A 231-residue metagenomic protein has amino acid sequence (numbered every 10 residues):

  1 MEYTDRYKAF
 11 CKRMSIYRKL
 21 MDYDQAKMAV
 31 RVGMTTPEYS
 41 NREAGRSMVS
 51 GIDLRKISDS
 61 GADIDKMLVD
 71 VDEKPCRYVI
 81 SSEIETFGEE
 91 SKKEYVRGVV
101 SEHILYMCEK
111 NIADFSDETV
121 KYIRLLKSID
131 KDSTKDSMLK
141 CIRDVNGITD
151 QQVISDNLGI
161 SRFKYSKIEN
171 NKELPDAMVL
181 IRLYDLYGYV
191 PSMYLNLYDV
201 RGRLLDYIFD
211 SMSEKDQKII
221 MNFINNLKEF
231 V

Functional and structural regions predicted by a protein language model:
M1-L20, K93-I104, C108-G147: A short, Lys/Arg-rich alpha-helix, primarily the initiator
E2-D5, Q25, P37-A44, R55-S58 (+4 more regions): Alpha-helical tetratricopeptide repeat
C11, S40, L68, S166-K167 (+1 more regions): Key DNA-contacting residues within the recognition helix of helix-turn-helix
I16, K27, C141, Q152-V153 (+1 more regions): Alpha-helical residues within helix-turn-helix
D22-N41, G147-K167: Short alpha-helical DNA-recognition segment
S50-L68, D176-M193: DNA major-groove recognition helix of helix-turn-helix/homeodomain DNA-binding modules
V69-K110, S192-V231: Short, charged recognition helix plus adjacent turn of helix-turn-helix-like nucleic-acid-binding domains
